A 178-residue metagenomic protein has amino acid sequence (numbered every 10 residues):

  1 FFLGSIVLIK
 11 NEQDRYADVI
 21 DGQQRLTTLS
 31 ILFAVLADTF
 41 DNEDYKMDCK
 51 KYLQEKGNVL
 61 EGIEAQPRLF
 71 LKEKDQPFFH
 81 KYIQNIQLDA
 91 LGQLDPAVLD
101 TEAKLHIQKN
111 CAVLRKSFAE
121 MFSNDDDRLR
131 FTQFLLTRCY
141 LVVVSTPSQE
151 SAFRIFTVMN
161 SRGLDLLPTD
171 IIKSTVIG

Functional and structural regions predicted by a protein language model:
F1-G178: Glycine- and hydrophobic-rich flexible loops that cap the catalytic core of alpha/beta enzyme folds
